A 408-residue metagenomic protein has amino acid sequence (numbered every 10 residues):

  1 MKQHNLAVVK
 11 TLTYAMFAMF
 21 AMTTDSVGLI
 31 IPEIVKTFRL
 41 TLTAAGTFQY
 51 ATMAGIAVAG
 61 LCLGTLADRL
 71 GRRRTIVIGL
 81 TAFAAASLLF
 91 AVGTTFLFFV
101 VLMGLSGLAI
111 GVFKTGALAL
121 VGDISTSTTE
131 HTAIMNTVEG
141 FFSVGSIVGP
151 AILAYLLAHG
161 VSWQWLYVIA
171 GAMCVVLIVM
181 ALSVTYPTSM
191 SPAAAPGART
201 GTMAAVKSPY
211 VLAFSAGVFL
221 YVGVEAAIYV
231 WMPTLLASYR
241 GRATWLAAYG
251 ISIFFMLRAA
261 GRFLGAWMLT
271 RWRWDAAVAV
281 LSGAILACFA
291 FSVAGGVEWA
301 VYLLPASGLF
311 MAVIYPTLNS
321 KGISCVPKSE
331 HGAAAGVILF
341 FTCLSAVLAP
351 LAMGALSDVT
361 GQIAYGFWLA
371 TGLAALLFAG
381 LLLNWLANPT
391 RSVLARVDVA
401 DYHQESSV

Functional and structural regions predicted by a protein language model:
V9-K36, L40-L42, K114, L118 (+1 more regions): Extracytoplasmic
V27-G28, P209-S252, A259: Extracytoplasmic gate region of multi-pass secondary transporters
R39, G71, V92-L97, G241 (+1 more regions): Helix-breaking motifs and short loop linkers at transmembrane-helix boundaries and internal kinks in secondary membrane
V58-L97: Conserved MFS/SLC helix-loop-helix module at the cytosolic interface between two early adjacent transmembrane helices
A59-G71, G261-R273, S357-D358: Helix-to-loop junctions at the C-terminal end of transmembrane segments in multipass secondary transporters
A86, L97-L105, W299-S307: Paired small-residue
L102-G140: Cytoplasmic helix-loop-helix junction between adjacent transmembrane helices in 12-TM secondary transporters
T137-Y186: Helix-loop-helix hairpin linking two adjacent transmembrane segments in secondary transporters
